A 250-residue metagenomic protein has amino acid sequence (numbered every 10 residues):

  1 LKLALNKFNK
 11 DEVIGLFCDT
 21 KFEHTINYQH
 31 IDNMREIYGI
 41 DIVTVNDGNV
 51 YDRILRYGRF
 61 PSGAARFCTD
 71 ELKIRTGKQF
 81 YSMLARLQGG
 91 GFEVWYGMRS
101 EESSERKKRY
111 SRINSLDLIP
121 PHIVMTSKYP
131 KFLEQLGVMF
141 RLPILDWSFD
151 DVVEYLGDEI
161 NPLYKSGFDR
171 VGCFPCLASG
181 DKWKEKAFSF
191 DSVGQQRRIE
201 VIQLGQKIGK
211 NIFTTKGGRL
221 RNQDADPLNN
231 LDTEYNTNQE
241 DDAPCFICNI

Functional and structural regions predicted by a protein language model:
L1-I250: Nucleotide-activated chemistry modules centered on ATP-dependent adenylation/adenylyltransferase
